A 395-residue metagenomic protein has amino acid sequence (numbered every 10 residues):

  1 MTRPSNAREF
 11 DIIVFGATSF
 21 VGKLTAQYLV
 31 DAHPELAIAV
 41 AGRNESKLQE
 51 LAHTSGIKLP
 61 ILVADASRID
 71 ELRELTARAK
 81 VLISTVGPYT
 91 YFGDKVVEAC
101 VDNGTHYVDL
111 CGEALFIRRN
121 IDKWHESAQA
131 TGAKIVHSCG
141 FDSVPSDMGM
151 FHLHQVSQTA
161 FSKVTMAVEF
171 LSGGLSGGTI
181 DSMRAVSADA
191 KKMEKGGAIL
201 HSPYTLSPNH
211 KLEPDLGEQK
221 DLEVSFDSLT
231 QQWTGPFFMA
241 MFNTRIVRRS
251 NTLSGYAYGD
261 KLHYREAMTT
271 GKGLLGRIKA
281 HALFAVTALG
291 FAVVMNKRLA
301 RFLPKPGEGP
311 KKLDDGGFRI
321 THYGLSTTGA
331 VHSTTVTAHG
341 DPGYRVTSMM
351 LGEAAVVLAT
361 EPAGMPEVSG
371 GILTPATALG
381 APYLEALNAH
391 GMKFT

Functional and structural regions predicted by a protein language model:
M1-E9: A short, basic/flexible loop-to-alpha-helix module at the beginning of a structural domain
P4, H154-T395: C-terminal catalytic/substrate-binding lobe primarily of soluble NAD(P)-dependent oxidoreductases
F10-D31: N-terminal Rossmann NAD(P)H-binding glycine-rich loop of SDR-like oxidoreductase domains
A37-A39: Short beta-strand element of Class I
A41-E45, D65-A66: N-terminal Rossmann-fold cofactor-binding loop
L51-K58: Short, conserved SAM-binding/catalytic segment of Class I S-adenosyl-L-methionine-dependent methyltransferases
L62-Y91: Conserved Rossmann-fold cofactor-binding substructure of NAD(P)-dependent oxidoreductases
P88-Y204, F242, R249: Glycine-/Pro-rich loop/turn segments that contact NAD(P) or position catalytic residues in Rossmann-like domains
